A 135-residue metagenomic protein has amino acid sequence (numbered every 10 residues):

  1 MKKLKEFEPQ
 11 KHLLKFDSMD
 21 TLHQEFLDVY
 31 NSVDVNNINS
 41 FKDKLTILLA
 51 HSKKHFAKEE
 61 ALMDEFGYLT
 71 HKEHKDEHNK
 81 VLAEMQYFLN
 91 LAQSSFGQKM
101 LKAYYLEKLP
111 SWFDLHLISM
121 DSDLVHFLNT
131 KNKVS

Functional and structural regions predicted by a protein language model:
M1-S135: Small-residue-biased structural context
